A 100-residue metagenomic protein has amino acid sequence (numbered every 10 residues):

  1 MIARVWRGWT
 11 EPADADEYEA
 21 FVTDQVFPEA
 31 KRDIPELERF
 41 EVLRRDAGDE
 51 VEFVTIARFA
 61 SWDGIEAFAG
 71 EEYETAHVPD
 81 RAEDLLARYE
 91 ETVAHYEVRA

Functional and structural regions predicted by a protein language model:
I2, E38-V54, H77-A100: Glycine-rich beta-strand-turn "strand-cap" elements at beta-sheet edges
I2-G8: Short glycine-/aliphatic-rich beta-strand segments at the starts of folded cytosolic domains
W6, Y18, V22, F40 (+2 more regions): Hydrophobic pocket/interface hotspot
W9, L43, I56-R58: Short hydrophobic/aromatic beta-strand micro-patches that form the beta-sheet surface supporting nucleotide- or nucleic
E11-P12, A60-W62: Short loop-to-helix capping motifs
D14-R39, Y73, H77-R81: Short amphipathic alpha-helical segments
D16-Y18, W62-E71: Short amphipathic alpha-helices within nucleic acid-binding modules
